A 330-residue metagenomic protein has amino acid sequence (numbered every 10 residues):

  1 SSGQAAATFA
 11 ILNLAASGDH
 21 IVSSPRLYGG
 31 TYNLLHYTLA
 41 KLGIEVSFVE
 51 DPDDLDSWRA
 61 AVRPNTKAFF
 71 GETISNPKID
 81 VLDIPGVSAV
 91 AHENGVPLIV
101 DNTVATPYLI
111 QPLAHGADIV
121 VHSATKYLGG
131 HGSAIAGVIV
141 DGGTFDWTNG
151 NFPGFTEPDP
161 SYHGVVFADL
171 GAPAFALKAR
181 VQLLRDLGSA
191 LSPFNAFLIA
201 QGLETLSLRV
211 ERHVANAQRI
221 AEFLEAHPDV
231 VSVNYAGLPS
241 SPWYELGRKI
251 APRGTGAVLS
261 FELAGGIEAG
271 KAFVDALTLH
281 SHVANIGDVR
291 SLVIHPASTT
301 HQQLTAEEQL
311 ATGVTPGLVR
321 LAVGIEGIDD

Functional and structural regions predicted by a protein language model:
S2-A226: Conserved PLP-enzyme active-site core in the AAT-like
G3-A5, D288-L292: Short, glycine/charge-rich beta-strand/loop segments that flank catalytic centers and engage negatively charged groups
G18, H36-Y37, E45-V46, A60 (+5 more regions): PLP-dependent enzyme catalytic core of the Aspartate aminotransferase-like
F69, G137-I139, V233, L259 (+1 more regions): Well-ordered beta-strand positions enriched in small/hydrophobic/aromatic, beta-favoring residues
G132, R253-T255, V314-G317: Short glycine-enriched loop/turn motifs at secondary-structure junctions
V140, S260-E262, A322-G324: Short hydrophobic/aromatic beta-strand micro-patches that form the beta-sheet surface supporting nucleotide- or nucleic
T144-F145, E204, S240, A264-G266 (+2 more regions): Short, glycine-/Ser/Thr-/acidic-enriched flexible segments
L187-A190, A196, T205, E211-R212 (+2 more regions): Conserved small-domain helix->loop->beta segment predominantly found in fold-type I
